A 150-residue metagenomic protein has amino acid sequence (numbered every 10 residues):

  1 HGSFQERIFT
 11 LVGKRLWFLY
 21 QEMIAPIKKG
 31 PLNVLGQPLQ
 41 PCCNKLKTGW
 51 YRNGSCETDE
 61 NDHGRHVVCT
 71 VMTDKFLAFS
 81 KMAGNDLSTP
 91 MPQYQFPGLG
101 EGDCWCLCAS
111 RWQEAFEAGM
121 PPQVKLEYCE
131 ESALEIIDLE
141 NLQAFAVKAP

Functional and structural regions predicted by a protein language model:
I24-K75, A146-K148: Extended boundary segments
V71-D86: Short, basic/aromatic beta-hairpin or loop at an interaction surface
S88-Q95: Short alpha-helix capping/helix-loop boundary micro-motifs
W112-E135: Short, compositionally biased
E131-P150: Glycine- and charge-enriched low-complexity intrinsically disordered segments
